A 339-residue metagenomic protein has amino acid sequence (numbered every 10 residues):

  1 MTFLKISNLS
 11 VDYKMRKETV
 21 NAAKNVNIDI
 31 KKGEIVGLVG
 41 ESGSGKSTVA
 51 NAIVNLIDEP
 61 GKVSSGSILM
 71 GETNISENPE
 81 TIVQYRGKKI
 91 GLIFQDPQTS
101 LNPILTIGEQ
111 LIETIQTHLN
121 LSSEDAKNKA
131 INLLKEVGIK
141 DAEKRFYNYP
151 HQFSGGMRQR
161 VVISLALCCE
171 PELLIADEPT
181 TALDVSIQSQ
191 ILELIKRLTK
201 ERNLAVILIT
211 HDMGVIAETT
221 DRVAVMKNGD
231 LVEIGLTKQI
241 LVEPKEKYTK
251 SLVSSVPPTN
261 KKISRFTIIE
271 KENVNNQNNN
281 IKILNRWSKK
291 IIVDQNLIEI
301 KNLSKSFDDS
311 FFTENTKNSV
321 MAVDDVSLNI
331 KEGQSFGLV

Functional and structural regions predicted by a protein language model:
K62-N74: Conserved ABC transporter NBD signature motif
N74-G91, T117, Q239-P244, N315-K317: ABC ATPase NBD coupling module
K140-E143, T237-E299, S310-E314: Short catalytic/signature loops enriched in Gly
C168-E172: A short, proline-enriched helix->beta-strand linker immediately N-terminal to the Walker B motif in ABC-type P-loop
I216-E218: A short, surface-exposed alpha-helical micro-motif characterized by mixed small hydrophobic and charged/polar residues
